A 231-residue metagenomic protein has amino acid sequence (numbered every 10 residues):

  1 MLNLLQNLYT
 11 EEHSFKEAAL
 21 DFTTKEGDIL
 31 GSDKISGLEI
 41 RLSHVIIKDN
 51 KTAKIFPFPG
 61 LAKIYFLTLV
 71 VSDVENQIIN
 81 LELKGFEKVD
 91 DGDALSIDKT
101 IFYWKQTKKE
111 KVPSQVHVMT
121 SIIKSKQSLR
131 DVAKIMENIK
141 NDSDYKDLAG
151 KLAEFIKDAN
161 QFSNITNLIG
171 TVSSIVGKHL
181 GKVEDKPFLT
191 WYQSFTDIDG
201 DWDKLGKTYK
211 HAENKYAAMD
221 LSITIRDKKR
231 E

Functional and structural regions predicted by a protein language model:
M1-E231: N-terminal amphipathic/basic membrane-interacting segments and domains, especially the gasdermin N-terminal
